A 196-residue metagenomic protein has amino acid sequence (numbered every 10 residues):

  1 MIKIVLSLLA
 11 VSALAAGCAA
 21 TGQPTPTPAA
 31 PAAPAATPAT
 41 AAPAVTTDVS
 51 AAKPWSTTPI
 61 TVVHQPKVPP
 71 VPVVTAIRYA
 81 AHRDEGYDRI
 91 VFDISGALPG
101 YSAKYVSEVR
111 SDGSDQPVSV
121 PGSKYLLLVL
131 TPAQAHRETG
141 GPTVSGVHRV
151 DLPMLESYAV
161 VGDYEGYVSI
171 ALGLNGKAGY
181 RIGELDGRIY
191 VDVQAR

Functional and structural regions predicted by a protein language model:
M1-A16: Sec-dependent bacterial lipoprotein signal peptides
C18-R196: Short linear recognition/processing motifs and adjacent strand/loop elements at protein termini and domain edges
